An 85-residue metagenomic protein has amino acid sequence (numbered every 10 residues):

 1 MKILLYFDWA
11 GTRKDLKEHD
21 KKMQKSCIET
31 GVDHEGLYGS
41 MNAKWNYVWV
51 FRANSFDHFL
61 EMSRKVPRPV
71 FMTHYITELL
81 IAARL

Functional and structural regions predicted by a protein language model:
M1-V48, R52-R64, Y75, L79-L85: Short S/T/G/P-rich N-terminal loop/turn motif that feeds into the first structured element of a domain
